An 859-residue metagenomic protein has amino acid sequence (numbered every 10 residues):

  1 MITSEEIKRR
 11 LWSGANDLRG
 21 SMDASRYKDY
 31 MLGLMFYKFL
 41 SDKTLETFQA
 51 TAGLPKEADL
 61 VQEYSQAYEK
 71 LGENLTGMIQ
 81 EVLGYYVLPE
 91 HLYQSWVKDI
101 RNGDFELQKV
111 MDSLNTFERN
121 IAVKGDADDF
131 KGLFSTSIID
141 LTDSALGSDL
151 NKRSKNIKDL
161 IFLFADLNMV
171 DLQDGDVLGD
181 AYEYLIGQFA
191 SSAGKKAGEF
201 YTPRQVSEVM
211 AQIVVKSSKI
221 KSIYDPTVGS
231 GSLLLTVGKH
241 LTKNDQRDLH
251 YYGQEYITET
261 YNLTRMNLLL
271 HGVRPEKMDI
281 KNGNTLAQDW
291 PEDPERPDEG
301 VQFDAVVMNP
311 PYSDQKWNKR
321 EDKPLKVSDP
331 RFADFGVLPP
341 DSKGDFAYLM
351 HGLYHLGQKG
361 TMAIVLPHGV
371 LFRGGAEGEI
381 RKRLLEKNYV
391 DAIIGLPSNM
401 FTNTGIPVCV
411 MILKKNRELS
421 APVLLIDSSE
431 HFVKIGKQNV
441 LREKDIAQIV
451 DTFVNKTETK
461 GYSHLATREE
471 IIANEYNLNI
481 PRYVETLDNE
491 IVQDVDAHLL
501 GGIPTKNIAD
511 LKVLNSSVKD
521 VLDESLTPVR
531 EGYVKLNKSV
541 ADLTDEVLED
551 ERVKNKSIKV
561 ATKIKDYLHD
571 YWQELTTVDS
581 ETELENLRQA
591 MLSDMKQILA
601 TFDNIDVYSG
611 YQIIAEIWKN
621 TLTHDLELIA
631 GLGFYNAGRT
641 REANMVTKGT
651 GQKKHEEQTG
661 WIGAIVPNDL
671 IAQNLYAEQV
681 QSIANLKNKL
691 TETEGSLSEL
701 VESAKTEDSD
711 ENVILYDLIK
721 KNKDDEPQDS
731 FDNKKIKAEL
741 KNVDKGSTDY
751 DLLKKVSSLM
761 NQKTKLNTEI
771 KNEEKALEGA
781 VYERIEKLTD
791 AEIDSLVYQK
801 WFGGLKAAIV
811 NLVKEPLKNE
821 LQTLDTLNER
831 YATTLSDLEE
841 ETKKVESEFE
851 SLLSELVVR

Functional and structural regions predicted by a protein language model:
M1-V209, V214, K219, N282-T285 (+4 more regions): Non-catalytic, mostly N-terminal accessory regions of nucleic-acid modification and defense proteins
D17, D23-F39, L338-L413: Conserved Class I SAM-dependent methyltransferase catalytic core
M22, K38, T44, L185 (+13 more regions): Conserved NTP-handling cores and scaffolds of large molecular machines
Y37, T258-E259, L286-A287, P311-D314 (+6 more regions): Conserved nucleotide-binding/hydrolysis micro-motifs of P-loop NTPases
L150, D171, T227, H250-I257 (+10 more regions): Hydrophobic alpha-helical scaffolding
K196-M308, S313-W317, E321-P324, D329-G336 (+4 more regions): Conserved S-adenosyl-L-methionine
T242, L269, V273, P311 (+14 more regions): Hydrophobic alpha-helix feature that most strongly marks membrane-spanning transmembrane helices and their immediate
T402-I480, V484-L500: Flexible, glycine-/basic-rich loop-and-beta segments that form/coincide with the SAM-dependent methyltransferase
